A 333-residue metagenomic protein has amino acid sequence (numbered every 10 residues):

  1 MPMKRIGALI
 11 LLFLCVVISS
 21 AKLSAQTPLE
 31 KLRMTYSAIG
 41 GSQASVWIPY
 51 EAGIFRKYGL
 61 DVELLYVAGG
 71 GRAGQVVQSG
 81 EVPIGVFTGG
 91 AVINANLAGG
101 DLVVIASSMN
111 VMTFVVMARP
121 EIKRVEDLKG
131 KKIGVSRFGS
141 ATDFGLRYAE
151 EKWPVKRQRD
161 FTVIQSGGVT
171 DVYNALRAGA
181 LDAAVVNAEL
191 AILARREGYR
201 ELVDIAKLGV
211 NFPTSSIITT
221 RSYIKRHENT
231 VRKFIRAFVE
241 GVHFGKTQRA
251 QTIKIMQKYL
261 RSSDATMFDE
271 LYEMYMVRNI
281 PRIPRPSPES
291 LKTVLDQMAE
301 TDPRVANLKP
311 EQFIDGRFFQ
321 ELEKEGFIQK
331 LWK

Functional and structural regions predicted by a protein language model:
M1-I10: Bacterial N-terminal signal peptides that target proteins for export
L9-S19: Bacterial N-terminal signal peptides
A21-A25: Boundary at the C-terminal end of the N-terminal hydrophobic targeting segment
Q26-A178, D182-A188, E201-I205, V210-N211: Short, glycine-/small- and polar/acidic-enriched structural segments that line small-molecule recognition paths
E63, G71, T162-I164, E270-M276 (+1 more regions): Short linear loop/turn motifs
G90-A91, T170-R261: Pocket-lining segment of extracytoplasmic ligand-binding domains
K225-L308: Secondary-structure end/capping motifs
D296-K333: Conserved C-terminal helix/tail region of periplasmic/extracytoplasmic solute-binding proteins
